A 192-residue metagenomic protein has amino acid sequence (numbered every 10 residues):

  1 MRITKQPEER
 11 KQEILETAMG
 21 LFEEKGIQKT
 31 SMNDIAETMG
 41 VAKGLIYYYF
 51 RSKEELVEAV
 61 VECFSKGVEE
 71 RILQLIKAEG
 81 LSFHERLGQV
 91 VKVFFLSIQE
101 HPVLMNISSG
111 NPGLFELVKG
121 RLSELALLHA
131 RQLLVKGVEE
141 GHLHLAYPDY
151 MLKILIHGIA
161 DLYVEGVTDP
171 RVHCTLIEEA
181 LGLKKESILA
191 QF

Functional and structural regions predicted by a protein language model:
M1, L96, L128-E140, G158-F192: C-terminal peripheral helix-coil segments that are non-catalytic and often amphipathic
M1-K25, T30-T38, E54-E58: Basic, helix-initiating cap at the start of DNA-binding domains
M39-F50: Short hydrophobic/aromatic patch on the recognition helix
E58-F64: Alpha-helical DNA-contacting segments of helix-turn-helix folds
A59, L73-E100, L152-L155, A190: Hydrophobic alpha-helical connector segments
K92-L117, F192: Amphipathic alpha-helical segments used for helix-helix packing
S97, F115-H142, D149-Y150: Amphipathic alpha-helical packing segments from all-alpha helical-bundle domains
